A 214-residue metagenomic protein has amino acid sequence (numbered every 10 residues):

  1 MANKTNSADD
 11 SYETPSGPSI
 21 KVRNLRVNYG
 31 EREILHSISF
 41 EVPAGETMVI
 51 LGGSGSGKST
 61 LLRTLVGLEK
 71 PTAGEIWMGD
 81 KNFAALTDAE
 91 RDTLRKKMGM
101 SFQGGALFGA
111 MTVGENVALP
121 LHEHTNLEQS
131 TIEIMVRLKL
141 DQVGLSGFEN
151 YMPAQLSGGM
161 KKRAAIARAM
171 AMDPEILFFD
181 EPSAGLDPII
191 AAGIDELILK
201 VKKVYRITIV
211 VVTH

Functional and structural regions predicted by a protein language model:
V66: Helix-to-loop junction immediately C-terminal to a conserved catalytic motif
K81-N82, Q129-F148, L199: Conserved ABC ATPase "signature" region
M111-L119: Short coil-to-helix segment of the ABC ATPase nucleotide-binding domain corresponding to the Q-loop/switch region
M152-L156, M160: Conserved ABC ATPase signature
D173: Conserved catalytic motifs of ABC-family nucleotide-binding domains
L177-D180: Catalytic Walker B motif of ABC-type/P-loop ATPase nucleotide-binding domains
P188-I190: Helix N-cap at the start of a conserved alpha-helix in ABC-type nucleotide-binding domains
